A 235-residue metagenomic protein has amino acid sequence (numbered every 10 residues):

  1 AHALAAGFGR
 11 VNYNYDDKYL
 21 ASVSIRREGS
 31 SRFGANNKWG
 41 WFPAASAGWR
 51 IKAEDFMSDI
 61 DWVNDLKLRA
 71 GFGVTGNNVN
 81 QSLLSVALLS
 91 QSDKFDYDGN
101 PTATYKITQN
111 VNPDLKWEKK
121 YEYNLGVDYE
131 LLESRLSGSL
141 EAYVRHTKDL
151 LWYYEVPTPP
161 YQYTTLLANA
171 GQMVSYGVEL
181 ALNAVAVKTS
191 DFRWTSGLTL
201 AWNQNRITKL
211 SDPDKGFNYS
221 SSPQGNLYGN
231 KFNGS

Functional and structural regions predicted by a protein language model:
A1-F232: Extracellular/periplasmic, surface-exposed regions of secreted and cell-surface proteins
